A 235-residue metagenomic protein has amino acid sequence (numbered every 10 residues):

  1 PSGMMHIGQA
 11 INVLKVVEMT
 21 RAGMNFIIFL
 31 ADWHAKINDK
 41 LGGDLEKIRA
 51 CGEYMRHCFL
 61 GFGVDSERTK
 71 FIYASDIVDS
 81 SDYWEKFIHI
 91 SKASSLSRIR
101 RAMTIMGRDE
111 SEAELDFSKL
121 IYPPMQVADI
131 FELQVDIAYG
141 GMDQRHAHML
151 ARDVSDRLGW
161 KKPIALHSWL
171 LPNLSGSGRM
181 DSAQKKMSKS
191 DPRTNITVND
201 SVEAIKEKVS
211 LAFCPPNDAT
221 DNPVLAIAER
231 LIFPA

Functional and structural regions predicted by a protein language model:
P1-P172, G176-S177, A226: NTP-dependent nucleotidyl-transfer catalytic core
V127, R145-A235: Conserved nucleotide- and phosphate/pyrophosphate-binding catalytic cores in adenylate/nucleotidyl-handling enzymes
